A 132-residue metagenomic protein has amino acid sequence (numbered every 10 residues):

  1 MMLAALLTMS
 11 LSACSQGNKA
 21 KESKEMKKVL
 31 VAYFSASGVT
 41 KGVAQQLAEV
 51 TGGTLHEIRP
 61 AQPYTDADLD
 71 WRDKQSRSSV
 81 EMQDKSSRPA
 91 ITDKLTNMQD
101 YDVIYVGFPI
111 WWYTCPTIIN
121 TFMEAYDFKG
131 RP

Functional and structural regions predicted by a protein language model:
M2-S10: Bacterial N-terminal signal peptides
M9-L11, S15-V103, Y113-C115, N120: N-terminal beta1-alpha1-beta2 submodule of the flavodoxin-like/Rossmannoid cofactor-binding fold
V106-G107: Redox-cofactor binding/interface segments in oxidoreductases and associated redox assembly factors
I110: Flexible, active-site-proximal loop/turn residues at the rims of small-molecule/cofactor binding pockets and catalytic
K129-P132: A short helix->loop->beta-strand "cap" motif at the edges of active sites that frequently abuts
